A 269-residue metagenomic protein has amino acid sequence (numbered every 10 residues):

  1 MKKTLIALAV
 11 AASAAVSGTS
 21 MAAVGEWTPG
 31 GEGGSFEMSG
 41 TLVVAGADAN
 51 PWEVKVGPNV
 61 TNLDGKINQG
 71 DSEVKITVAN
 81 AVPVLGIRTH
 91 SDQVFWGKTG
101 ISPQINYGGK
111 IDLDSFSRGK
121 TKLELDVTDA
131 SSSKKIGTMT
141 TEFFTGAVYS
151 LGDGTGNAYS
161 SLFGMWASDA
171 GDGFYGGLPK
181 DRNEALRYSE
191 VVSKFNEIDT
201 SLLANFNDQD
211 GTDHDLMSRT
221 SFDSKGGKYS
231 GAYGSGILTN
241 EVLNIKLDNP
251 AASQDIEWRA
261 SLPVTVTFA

Functional and structural regions predicted by a protein language model:
M1, V192-S193, L262: N-terminal capping/interface segment
M1-S160, L247-R259, F268-A269: Extreme N-terminal export signal peptides that direct proteins to the secretory pathway
K2-V10, D210-D215, K225-S235: A generic short-segment signal for beta-strand/edge and adjacent turn/coil regions
S35, M217-A269: Long, compositionally biased interface segments
D92-Q93, Q104, L113, G156 (+7 more regions): Generic intrinsically disordered, low-complexity segments enriched for polar/acidic and small residues
S131-F222: Short helix-loop boundary/capping segments
